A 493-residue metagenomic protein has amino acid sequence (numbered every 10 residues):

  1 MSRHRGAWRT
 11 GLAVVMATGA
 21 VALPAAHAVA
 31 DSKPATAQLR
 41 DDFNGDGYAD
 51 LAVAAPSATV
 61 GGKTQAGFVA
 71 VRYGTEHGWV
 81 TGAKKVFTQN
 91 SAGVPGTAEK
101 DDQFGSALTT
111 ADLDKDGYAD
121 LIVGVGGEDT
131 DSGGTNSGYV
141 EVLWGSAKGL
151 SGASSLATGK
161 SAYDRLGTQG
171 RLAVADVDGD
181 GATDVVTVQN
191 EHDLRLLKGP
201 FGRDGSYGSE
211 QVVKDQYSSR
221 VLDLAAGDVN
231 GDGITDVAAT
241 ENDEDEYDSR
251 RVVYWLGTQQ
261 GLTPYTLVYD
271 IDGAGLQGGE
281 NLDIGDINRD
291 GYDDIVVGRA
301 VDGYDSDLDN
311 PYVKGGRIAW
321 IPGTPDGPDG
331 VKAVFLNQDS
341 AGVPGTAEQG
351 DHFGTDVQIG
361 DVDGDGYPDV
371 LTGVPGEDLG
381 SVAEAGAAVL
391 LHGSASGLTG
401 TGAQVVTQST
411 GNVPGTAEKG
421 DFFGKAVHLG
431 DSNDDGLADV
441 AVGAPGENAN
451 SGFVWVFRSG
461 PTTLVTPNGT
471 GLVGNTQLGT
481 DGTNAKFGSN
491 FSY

Functional and structural regions predicted by a protein language model:
S2-T36, Y73-Q103, V142-G167, L196-S219 (+4 more regions): Blade-edge motifs of beta-propeller repeat domains
K33-A49, A54, G105-Y118, T168-V177 (+5 more regions): Beta-propeller blade termini
G45-A54, K115-G126, G179-V188, G231-T240 (+3 more regions): Acidic/hydrophobic-patterned starts of short beta strands in beta-sheet-rich repeat architectures
L51-V53, V69-R72, F87, F104 (+17 more regions): Hydrophobic strand positions within the blades of repeat-based beta-sheet folds
S57-G62, G127-S132, E191-D193, N242-Y247 (+3 more regions): Short glycine/acidic-enriched loop and turn motifs that connect beta-strands
T64-F68, T81, D120, G134-Y139 (+7 more regions): A detector of repeated loop/turn-to-beta-strand junctions in beta-rich toroidal repeat architectures
K100-D114, Y118-L143, L156-V174, V185-Q189 (+1 more regions): Mobile, glycine-rich extracellular loop/lid and propeptide segments that shape or gate substrate/ligand access
R220, L224-A225, V229-N242, Y247-I318 (+1 more regions): Long, internal scaffold/assembly segments composed of regular secondary structure
